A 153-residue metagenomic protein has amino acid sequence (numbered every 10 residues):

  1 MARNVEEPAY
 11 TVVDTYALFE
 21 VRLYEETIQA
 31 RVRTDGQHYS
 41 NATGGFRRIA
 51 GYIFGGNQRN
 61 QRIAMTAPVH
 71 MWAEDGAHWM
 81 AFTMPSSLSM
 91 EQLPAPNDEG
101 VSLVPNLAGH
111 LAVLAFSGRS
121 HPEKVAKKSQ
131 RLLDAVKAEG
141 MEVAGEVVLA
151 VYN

Functional and structural regions predicted by a protein language model:
M1-N153: A solvent-exposed interaction/effector surface
